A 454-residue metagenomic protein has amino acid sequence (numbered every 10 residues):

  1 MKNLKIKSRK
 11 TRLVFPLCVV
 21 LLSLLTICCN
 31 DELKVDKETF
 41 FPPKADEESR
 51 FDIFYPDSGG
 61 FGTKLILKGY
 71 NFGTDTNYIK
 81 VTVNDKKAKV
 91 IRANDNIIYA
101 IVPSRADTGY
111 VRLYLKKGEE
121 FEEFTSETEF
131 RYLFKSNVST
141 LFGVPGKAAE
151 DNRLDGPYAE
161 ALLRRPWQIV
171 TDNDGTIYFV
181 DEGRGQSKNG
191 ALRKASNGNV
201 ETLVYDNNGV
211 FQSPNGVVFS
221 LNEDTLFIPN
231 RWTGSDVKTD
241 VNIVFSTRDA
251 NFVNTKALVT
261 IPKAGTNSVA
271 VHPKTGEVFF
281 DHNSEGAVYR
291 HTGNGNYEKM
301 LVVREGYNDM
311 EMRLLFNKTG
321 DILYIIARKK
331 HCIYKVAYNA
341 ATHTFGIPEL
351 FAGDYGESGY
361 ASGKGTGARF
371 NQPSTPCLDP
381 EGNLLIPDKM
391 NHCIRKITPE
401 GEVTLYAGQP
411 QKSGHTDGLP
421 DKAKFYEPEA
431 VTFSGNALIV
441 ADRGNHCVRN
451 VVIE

Functional and structural regions predicted by a protein language model:
C29-T140, T176, N251, T344: Ser/Thr/Pro-rich low-complexity tracts
L67, F134-W167, G183-R184, N199-N215 (+5 more regions): Gly/Pro-rich loop segments of beta-rich domains
K116, E182-R184, P229-T233, K274 (+6 more regions): Short loop/turn segments immediately following the C-termini of beta-strands
T171-D174, F219-E223, V271-T275, F316-G320 (+2 more regions): Residue-level detector of Asp-centered blade-edge/turn motifs that repeat once per structural unit in beta-propeller
T176-F179, T225-P229, E277-D281, I322-I325 (+2 more regions): Conserved beta-propeller blade signature
K188-K194, K238-F245, G286-R290, H331-K335 (+3 more regions): A short loop-to-beta-strand structural motif that recurs across blades of beta-propeller domains
V244-A250, V336-T344, V452-E454: Short loop/turn segments immediately following beta-strands, especially the blade-tip and inter-blade linker loops
Y426-E454: Blade-level signature of beta-propeller repeat domains, shared across WD40, Kelch, NHL, RCC1 and BNR/Asp-box propellers
